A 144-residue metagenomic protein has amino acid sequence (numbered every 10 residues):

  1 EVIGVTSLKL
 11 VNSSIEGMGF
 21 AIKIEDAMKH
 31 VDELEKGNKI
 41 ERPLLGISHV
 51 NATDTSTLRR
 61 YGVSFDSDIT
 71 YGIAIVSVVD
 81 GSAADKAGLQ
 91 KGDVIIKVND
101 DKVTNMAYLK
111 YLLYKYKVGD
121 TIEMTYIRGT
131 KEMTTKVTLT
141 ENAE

Functional and structural regions predicted by a protein language model:
E1-V2, T130: A glycine-centered beta-loop-beta connector
V2-E35, E144: Active-site loop architecture of trypsin-fold serine endopeptidases
D26-E144: C-terminal recognition in membrane/secretory proteostasis and scaffolding
